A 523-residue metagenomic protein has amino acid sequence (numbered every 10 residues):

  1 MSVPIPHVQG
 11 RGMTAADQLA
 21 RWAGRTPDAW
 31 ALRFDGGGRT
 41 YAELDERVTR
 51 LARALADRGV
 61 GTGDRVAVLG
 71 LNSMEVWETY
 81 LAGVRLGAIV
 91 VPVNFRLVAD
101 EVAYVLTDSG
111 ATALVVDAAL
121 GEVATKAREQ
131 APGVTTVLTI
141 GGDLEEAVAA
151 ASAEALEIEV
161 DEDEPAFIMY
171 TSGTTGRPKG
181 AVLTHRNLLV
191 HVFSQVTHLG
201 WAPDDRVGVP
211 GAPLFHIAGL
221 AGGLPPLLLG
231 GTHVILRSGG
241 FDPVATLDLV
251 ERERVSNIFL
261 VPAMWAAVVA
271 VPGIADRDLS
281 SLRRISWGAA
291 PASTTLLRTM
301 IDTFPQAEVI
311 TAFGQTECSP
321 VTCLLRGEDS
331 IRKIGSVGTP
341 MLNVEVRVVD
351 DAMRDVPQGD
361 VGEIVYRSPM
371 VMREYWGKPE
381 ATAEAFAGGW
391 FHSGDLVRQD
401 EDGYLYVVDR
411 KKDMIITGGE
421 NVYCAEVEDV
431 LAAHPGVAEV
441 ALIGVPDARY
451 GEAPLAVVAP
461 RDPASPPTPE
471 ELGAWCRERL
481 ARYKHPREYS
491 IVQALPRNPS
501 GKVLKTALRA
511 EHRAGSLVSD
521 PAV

Functional and structural regions predicted by a protein language model:
R11, A20, D28-S73, W77 (+2 more regions): Conserved AMP-binding/adenylate-forming core of the ANL superfamily
G12, P27-D28, S152-Y170, R177 (+1 more regions): Conserved pre-ATP/AMP-binding loop-to-beta segment of ANL
T40-A42, A166-F193: Conserved AMP-binding A3 loop
R53, D57-R58, R85-A149: Structural core segment of the AMP-binding/adenylate-forming
G70, V91-Y104, A118-V123, G231-R252 (+1 more regions): ATP-dependent adenylate-forming carboxylate-activation enzymes
L97, L114-V116, I258, A352 (+6 more regions): AMP-binding/adenylate-forming catalytic core of the ANL superfamily
L189-V207, I217-S256, V271: Conserved AMP-binding/adenylation subdomain of ANL enzymes
V255-F259, V269-R332, E345: Gly/Ser/Thr-rich phosphate-binding loop
